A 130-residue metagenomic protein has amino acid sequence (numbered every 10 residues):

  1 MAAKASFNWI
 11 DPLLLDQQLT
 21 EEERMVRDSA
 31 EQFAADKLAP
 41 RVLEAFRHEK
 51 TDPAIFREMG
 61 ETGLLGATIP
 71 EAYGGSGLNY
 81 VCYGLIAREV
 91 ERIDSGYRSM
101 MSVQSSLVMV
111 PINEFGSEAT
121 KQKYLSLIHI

Functional and structural regions predicted by a protein language model:
M1, I128-I130: Polar low-complexity intrinsically disordered regions
M1-E22: Intrinsic disorder at enzyme termini
A2-S6, R27-Q32: Short, flexible segments with low predicted structural confidence
M25, Q32, K37-I128: Glycine-rich flavin
